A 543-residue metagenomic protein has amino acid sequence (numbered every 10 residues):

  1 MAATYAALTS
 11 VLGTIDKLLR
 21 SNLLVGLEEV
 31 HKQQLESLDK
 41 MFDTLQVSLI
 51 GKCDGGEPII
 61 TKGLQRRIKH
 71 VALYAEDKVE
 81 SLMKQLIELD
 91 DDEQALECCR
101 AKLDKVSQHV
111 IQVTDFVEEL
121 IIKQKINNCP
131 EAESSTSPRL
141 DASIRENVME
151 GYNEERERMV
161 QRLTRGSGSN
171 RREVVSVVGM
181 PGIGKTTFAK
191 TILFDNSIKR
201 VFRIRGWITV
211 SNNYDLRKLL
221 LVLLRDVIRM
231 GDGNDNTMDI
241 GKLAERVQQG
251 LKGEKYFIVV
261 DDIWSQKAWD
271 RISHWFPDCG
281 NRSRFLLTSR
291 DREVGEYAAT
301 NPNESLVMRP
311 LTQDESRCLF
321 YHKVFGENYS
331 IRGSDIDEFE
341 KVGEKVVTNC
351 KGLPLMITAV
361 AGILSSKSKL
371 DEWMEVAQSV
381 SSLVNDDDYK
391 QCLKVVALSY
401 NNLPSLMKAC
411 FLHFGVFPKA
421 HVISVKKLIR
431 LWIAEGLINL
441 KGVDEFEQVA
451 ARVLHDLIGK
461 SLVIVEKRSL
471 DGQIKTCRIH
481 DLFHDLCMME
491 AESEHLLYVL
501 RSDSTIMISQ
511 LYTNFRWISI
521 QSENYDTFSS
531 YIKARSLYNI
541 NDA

Functional and structural regions predicted by a protein language model:
M1-G26: Membrane-inserting effector segments that mediate pore formation, membrane fusion, or transient membrane insertion
T4-A7, T44, L49-K52, G56-I59 (+14 more regions): Leucine-rich repeat
L12, L18-S21, E36-P58, L223-T237 (+4 more regions): Non-catalytic, charged helical/coil tracts that couple and regulate nucleotide-powered enzyme cores
L19-L89, L103, V110: Extended, amphipathic alpha-helical segments that serve as helical scaffolds
K78, Q85, L89-E131: Alpha-helical bundle protein-protein interaction modules that mediate dimerization/oligomerization and scaffolding
V79, K84-L89, C98, P277-C279 (+2 more regions): Surface-exposed helical/coil interface segments that assemble multiprotein signaling complexes
Q112, F116-I183, T187-N196, R200-R203 (+8 more regions): N-terminal flanking helix/linker immediately upstream of nucleotide/cofactor-binding cores
I258-V260: Hydrophobic residues in beta-strands of the RecA-like P-loop NTPase core, especially within AAA+ ATPase
